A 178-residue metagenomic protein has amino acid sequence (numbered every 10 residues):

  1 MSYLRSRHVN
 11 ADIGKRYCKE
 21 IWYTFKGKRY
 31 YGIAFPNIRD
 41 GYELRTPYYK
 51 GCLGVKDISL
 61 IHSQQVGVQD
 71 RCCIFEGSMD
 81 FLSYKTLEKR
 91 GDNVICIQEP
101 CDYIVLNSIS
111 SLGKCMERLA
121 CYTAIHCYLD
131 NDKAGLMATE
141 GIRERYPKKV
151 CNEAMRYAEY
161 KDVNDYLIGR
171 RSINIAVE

Functional and structural regions predicted by a protein language model:
M1-Y30: TOPRIM metal-binding catalytic domain and adjacent DNA-binding surface shared by DnaG-type primases
S2, L82, E144: Surface-exposed charge patches
Y3, R7-V9, I38, L87 (+1 more regions): Generic structural signal for bulky hydrophobic/aromatic residues embedded in well-ordered secondary structure
L4, F35, G41, K148-R156: Generic low-polarity alpha-helical segments
C18, Y31, V55-I58, T139 (+1 more regions): Intrinsically disordered, low-complexity, compositionally biased regions/tails
Y23-R118: Phosphate-handling DNA/RNA-contact segment within nucleic-acid enzymes
D70, T86-E178: TOPRIM fold recognition
